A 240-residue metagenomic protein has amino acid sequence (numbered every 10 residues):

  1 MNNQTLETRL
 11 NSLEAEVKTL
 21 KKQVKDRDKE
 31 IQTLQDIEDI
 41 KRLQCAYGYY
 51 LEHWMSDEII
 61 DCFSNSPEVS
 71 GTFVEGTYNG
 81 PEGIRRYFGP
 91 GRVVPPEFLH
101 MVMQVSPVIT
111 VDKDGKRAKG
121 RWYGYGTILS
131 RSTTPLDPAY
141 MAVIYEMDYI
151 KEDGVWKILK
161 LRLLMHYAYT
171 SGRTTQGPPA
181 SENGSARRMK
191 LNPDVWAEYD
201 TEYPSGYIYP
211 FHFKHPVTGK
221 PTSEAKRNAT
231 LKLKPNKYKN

Functional and structural regions predicted by a protein language model:
M1-K41, E152-N240: Terminal "cap-and-tail" regions of soluble proteins that handle hydrophobic small molecules
E30, L34, Y78, L136: Charge-dense, low-complexity intrinsically disordered segments
D36-E52: Short, aromatic-enriched amphipathic alpha-helices that serve as compact interaction elements
E38, H100, P138-Y140: Transmembrane beta-barrel outer-membrane domains
L43-A46, E58, V105, I144-D148: Short, hydrophobic/aromatic alpha-helical segments in well-folded domains
G48-L51, C62, M147-I150, W156: Conserved catalytic-core segments centered on acid/base and nucleophilic motifs
S56-G126: A solvent-exposed, acidic/Ser-Thr-rich amphipathic alpha-helical stretch
R117-D153, Y167-R187: Exposed beta-sheet edge and beta->alpha loop/turn motif
